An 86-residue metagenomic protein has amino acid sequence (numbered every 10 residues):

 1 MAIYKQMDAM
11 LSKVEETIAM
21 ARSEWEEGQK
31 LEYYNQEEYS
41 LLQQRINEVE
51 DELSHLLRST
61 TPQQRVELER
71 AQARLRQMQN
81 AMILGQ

Functional and structural regions predicted by a protein language model:
M1-I3, D51, Q64-R65: Short N-terminal secondary-structure initiator segments
M1-N35, M82: N-terminal acidic leader/helix
D8, Q36-N47, R65-A73: Short, charged, amphipathic alpha-helical segments
I18, L75-R76: Secondary-structure boundary/capping motif
S23-S59: Short E/K-rich amphipathic alpha-helical oligomerization segments
E48-P62, Q77-Q86: Amphipathic alpha-helical coiled-coil segments
